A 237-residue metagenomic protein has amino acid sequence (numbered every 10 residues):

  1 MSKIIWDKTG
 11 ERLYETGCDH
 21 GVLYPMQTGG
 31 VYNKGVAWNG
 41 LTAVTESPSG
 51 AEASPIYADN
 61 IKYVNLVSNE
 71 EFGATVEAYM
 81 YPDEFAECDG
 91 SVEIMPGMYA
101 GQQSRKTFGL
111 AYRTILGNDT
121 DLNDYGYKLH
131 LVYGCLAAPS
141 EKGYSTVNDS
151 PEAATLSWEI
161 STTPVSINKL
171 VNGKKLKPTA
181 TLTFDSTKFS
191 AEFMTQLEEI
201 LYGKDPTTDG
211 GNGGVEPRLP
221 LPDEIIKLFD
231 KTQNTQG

Functional and structural regions predicted by a protein language model:
M1-E46: Polar/acidic, low-complexity leader/linker segments enriched in S/T/G and N/D
S2-T9, P25-G29, A78, C88-I94 (+2 more regions): Short, charge-rich amphipathic segments
K34-W38, D124-C135, A180-F184: Short amphipathic beta-strand/extended segments with alternating polar/hydrophobic composition
T42-E46, K62-N65, L136-S145: Short amphipathic beta-strand and strand-loop transition segments with alternating hydrophobic
E46-P48, A53-F85, S150-V165: Oligomerization/assembly interface segments of phage tail-like spikes and tubes
K62-A138: Structured, beta-strand-rich domain cores that present glycine/charged loop surfaces used to bind extended ligands
P139-G237: Mixed-charge, glycine-accented linear interaction segment located at domain edges/termini
